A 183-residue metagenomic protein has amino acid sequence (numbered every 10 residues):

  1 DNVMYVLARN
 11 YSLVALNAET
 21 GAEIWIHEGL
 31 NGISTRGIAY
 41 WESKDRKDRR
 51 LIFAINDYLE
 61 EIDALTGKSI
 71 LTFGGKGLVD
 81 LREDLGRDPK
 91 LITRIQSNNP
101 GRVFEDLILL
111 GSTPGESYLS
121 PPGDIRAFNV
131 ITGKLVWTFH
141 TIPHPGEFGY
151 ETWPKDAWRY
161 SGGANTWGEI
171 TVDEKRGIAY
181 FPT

Functional and structural regions predicted by a protein language model:
D1, Y5, L16, A127-F128 (+1 more regions): N-terminal amphipathic, basic-rich helices that act as targeting or association modules
D1-N10, G32-L59, T93-S117, R159-T183: Repeat-blade elements of multi-bladed beta-propeller folds
V6-L30, L65: Beta-propeller domains
Y11-L13, N31, Y58-L59, D80 (+3 more regions): Solvent-exposed loop/turn segments at secondary-structure junctions within structured extracellular/periplasmic domains
N17-A18, D63-A64, I70, G74 (+3 more regions): Short, acidic, Ser/Thr-enriched surface-loop or helix-capping motifs
A22-G29, K68-K90, K134-I142, G146-Y160: Aromatic (tryptophan-biased) beta-strands that constitute blades/sheets of beta-rich domains
N56, I62, T66-G67, P122-L135: Beta-propeller blade signature
